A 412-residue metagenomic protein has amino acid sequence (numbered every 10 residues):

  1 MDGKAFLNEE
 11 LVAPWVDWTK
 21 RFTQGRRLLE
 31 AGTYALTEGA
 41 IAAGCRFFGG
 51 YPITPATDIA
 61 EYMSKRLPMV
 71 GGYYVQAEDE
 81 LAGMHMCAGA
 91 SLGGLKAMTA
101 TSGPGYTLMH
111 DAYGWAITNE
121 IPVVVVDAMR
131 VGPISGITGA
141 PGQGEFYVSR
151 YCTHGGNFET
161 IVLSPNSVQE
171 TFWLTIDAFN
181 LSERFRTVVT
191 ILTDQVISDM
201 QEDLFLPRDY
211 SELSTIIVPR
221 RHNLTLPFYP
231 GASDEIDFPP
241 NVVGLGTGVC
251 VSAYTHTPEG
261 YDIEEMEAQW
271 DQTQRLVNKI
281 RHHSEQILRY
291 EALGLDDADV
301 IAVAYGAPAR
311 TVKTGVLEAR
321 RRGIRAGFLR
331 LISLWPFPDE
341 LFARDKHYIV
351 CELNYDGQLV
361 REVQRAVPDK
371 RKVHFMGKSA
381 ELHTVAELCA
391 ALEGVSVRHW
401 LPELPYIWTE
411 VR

Functional and structural regions predicted by a protein language model:
M1-C152, E159, Q195, C389-L392 (+1 more regions): Thiamine diphosphate
M1-T33, E183-R412: Flexible, low-complexity linker and terminal segments
A40, A90, A178, S182 (+1 more regions): Hydrophobic pocket-lining residues that define ligand/cofactor binding sites across diverse proteins
C45-F47, G72-V75, L95-M98, I121-V125 (+6 more regions): Structural motif
P55-D58, M84, Y106-L108, G132-S135 (+5 more regions): Flexible loop/turn segments at secondary-structure boundaries
Y62, M86, D111-A112, D177 (+3 more regions): A short acidic, amphipathic alpha-helical/loop segment
H85-G89, T138-G139, F158-W173, Q364-G377: Electropositive, surface-exposed helix/loop patches at the edges of structured domains that serve as adaptable
A128, I134-D203: Core active-site phosphate/anionic-ligand binding loop and the adjoining beta-turn-alpha structural block in enzyme
